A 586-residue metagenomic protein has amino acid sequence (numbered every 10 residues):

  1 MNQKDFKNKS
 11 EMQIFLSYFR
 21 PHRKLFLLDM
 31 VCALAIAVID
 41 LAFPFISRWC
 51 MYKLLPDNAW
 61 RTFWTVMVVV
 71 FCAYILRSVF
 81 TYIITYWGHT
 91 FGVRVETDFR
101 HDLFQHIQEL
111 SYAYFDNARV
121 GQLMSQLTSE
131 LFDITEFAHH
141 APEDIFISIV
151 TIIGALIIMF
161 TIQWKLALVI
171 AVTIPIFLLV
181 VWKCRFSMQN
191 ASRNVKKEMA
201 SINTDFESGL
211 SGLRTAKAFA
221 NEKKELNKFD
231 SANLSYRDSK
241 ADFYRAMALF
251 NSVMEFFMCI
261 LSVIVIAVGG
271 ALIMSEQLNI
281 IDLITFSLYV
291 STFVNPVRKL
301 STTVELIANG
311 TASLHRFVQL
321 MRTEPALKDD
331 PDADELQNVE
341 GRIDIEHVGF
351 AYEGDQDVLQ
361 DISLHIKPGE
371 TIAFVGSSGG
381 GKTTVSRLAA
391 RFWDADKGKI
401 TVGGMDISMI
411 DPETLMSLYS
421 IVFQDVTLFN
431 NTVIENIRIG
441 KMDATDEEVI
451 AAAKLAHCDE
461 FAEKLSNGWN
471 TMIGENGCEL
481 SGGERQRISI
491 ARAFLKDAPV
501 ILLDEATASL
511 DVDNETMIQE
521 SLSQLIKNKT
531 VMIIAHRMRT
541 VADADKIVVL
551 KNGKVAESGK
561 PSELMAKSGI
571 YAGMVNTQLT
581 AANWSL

Functional and structural regions predicted by a protein language model:
M1-D40, L55-V66, I84-G92, Q105 (+10 more regions): Membrane-integrated ABC transporters
K4-N8, V31-C32, I39-Y52, A73-V120 (+11 more regions): Juxtamembrane helix-loop junctions of ABC transporter transmembrane domains
L16, P21-K24, Y112-A113, S129-A138 (+8 more regions): An intracellular "coupling" helix at the cytosolic face of ABC transporter transmembrane type-1 domains
R20, F26-F80, F160-K165, E276-I280: Transmembrane helix-loop-helix hairpins at lipid-water interfaces of multipass membrane proteins, especially the type-1
V31, A35, I39-F43, F80 (+2 more regions): Hydrophobic alpha-helical transmembrane segments of ABC transporter permease domains
P56-T65, I158-V172, D242, A246-H315 (+1 more regions): Helix-loop-helix
A73-G92, E143-V150, A171-V195, G209 (+5 more regions): Alpha-helical transmembrane segments of multi-pass membrane proteins
D329, L336-L586: ABC-type nucleotide-binding domain
